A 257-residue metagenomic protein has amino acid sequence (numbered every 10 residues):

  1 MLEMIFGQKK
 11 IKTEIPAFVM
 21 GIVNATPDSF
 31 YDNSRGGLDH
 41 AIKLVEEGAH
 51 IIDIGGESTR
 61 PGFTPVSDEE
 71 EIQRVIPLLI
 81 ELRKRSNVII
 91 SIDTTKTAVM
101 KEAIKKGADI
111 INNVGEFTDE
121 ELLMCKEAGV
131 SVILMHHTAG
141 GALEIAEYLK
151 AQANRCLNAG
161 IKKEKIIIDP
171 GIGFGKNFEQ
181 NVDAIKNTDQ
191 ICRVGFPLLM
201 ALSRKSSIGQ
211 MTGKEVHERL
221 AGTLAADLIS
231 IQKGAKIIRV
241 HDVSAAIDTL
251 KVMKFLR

Functional and structural regions predicted by a protein language model:
M1-P16, I42: SAM-dependent methyltransferases
I5-Q8, S29-A41, T59-E81, T97-A98 (+4 more regions): Active-site-adjacent loop and "lid" segments of alpha/beta metabolic enzymes
K12, A17-R35: N-terminal binding-site loop/beta-alpha segment at the start of enzyme catalytic domains that lines or forms
F18-I22, H50-D53, I89-S91, D109-I110 (+4 more regions): Structural preference for beta-strand elements that scaffold enzyme active sites
V23, L44, G48, I52 (+6 more regions): Conserved, mostly hydrophobic/aromatic
K43-I51, P77-K84: A short, N-terminal amphipathic alpha-helix
E46-A49, Q152-K165: Phosphate/pyrophosphate-binding loops at sites that engage ATP/ADP/AMP, CoA/4′-phosphopantetheine, polyphosphate
